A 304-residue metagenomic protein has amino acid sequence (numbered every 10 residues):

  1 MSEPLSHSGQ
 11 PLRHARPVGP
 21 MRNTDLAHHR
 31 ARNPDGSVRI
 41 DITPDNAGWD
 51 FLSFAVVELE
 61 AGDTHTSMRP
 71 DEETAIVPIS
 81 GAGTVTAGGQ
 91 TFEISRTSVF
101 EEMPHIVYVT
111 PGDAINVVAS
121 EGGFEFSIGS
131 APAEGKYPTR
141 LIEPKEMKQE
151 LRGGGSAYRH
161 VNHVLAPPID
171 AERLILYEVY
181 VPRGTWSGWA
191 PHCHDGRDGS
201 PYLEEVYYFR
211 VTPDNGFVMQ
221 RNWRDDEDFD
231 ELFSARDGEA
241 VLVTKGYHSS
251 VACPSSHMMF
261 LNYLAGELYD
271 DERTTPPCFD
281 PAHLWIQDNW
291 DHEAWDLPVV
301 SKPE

Functional and structural regions predicted by a protein language model:
E3-T66, E73-S80, I286, H292-P303: Hydrophobic, proline/glycine-rich low-complexity stretches
N33-T66, S156-V206: A short glycine-rich, His/Asp/Glu-containing loop-to-beta-strand
N46, S53-A119: Extended, compositionally biased flexible segments
P70-T91, R183, D195-E239: Glycine- and acidic-residue-biased ligand/ion/polar-headgroup-sensing regions
F100-S120, A131, S234-S255: Conserved metal-binding segment of the jelly-roll/cupin
P111, A119, I128-P132, L165-A166 (+4 more regions): Short, structured patches in soluble enzyme cores that scaffold and shape functional sites
G122-H163, W223, P254, L261-E304: Double-stranded beta-helix
D228-L242, Y247-P276: Catalytic core of Fe(II)/2-oxoglutarate
